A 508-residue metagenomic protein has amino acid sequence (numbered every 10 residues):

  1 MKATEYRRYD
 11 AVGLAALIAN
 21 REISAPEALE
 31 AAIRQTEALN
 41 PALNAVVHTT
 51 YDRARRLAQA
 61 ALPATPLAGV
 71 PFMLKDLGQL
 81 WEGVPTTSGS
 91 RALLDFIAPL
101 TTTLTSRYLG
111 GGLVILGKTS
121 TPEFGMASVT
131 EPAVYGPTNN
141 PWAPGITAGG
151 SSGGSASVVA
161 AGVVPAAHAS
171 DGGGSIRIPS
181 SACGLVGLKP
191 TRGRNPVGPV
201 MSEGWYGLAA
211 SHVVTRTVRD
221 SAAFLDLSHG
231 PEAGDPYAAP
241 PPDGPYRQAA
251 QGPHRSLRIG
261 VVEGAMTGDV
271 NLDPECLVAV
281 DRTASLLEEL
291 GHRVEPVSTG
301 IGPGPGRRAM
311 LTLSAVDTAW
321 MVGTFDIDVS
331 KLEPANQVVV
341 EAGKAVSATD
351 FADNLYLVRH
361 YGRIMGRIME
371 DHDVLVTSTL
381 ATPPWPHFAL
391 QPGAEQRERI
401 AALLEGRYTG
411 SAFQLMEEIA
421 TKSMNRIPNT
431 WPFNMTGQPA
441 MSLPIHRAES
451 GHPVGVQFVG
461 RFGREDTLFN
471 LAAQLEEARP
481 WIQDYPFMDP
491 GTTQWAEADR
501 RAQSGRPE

Functional and structural regions predicted by a protein language model:
M1-T49, E289-G291, S450, D484-E508: An N-terminal boundary/leader segment
E22-E30, Q59, P245, P274-S298 (+2 more regions): Acyltransferase
A54-V134: Acidic/His- and Gly-rich active-site-bordering loop/insert found across diverse amide/peptide-bond hydrolases
L67-S90, Q248-V262, L313-G366, T379-L415 (+3 more regions): Short helix-loop capping/hinge segments that flank enzyme active sites or metal/cofactor-binding pockets
L100-E232, N434, Q438-H446, S450-G455: Short glycine/serine-rich loop segments
K189-T283, I301, A478-E508: A short helix-breaking turn/cap at a secondary-structure junction
Q414-M435: Alpha-helix-centered segments that form part of catalytic cores
